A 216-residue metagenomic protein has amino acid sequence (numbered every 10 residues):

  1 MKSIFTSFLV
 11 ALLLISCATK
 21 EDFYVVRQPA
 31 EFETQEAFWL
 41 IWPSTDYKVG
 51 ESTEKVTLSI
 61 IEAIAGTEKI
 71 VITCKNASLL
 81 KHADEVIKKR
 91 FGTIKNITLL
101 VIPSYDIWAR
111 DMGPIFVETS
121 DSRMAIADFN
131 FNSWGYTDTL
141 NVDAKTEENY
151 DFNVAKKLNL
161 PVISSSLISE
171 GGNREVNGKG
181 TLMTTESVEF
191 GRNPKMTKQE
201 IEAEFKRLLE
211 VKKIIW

Functional and structural regions predicted by a protein language model:
K2-V10: Sec-dependent signal peptide recognition, specifically the positively charged N-region followed immediately by
K20-W216: The feature marks the mature, well-folded catalytic cores of soluble enzymes
